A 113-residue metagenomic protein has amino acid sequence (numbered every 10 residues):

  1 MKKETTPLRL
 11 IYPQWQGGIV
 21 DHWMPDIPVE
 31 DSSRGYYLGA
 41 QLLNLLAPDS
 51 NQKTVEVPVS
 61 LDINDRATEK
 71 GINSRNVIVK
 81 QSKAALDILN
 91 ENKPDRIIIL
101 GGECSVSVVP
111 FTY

Functional and structural regions predicted by a protein language model:
K2-Y113: Metal-dependent C-N hydrolase catalytic cores
